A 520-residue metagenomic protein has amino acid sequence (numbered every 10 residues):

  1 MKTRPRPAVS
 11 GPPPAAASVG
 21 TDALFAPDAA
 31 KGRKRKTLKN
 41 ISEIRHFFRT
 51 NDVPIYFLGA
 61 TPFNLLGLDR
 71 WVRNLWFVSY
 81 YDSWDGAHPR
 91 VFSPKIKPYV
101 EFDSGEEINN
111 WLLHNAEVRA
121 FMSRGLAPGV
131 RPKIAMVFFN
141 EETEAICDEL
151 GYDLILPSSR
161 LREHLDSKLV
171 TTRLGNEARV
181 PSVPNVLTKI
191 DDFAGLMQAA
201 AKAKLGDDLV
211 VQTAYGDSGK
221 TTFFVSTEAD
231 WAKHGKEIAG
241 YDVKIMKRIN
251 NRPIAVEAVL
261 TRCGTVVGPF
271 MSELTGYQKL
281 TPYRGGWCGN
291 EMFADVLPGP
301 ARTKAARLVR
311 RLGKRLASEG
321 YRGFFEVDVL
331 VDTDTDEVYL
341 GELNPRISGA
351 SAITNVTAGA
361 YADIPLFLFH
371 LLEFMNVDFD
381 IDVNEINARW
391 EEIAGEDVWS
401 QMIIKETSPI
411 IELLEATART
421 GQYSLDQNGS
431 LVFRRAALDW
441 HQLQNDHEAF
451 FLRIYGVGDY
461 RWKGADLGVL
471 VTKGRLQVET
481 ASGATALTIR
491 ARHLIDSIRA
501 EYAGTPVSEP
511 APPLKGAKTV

Functional and structural regions predicted by a protein language model:
M1-D166, D191-G195, L476, S482-V520: ATP-binding N-terminal substructure of ATP-dependent carboxylate-amine bond-forming enzymes
P5, L372-V520: Peripheral (often C-terminal) accessory segments that flank ATP-dependent C-N-forming ligase machineries
R162-N250, T261-C263, N290-K314, T488-R492: Active-site nucleotide/adenylate-binding loops and adjacent lid/helix of ATP-dependent enzymes
F223-P282, V331-Y339, E392-I410, L414-R419 (+2 more regions): Phosphate-binding site of ATP-dependent enzymes
N250-N251, A258-L312, N344-L371: ATP-dependent carboxylate/phosphate-activation module, predominantly the ATP-grasp catalytic core and closely related
A258, R307-G313, A317-G323, L330 (+1 more regions): Long, internal scaffold/assembly segments composed of regular secondary structure
Y321-D382, I386-N387, I393: Long, well-ordered mid-to-C-terminal structural blocks that present hydrophobic/aromatic surfaces
